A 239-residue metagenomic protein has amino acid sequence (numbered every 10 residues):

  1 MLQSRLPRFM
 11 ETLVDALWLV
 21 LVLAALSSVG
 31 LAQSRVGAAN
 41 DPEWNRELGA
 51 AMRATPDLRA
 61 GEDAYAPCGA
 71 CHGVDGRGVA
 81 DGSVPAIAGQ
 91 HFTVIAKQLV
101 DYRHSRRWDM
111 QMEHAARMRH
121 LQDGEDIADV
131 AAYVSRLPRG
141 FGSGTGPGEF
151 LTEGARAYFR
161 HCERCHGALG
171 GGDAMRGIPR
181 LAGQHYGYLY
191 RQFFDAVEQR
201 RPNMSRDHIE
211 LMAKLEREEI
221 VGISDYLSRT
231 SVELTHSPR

Functional and structural regions predicted by a protein language model:
M1-A51, V100, R229-R239: N-terminal export/targeting leaders of redox proteins
S34-Y65, A80-D81, A132-Y158, T235 (+1 more regions): Electrostatic cytochrome c docking/interface patches
N45-H104: The feature marks the first
P56-D63, V94, Q111, E125 (+7 more regions): Extracytoplasmic/secreted proteins, especially bacterial periplasmic and envelope-associated proteins
G61, C68-V74, V130, R160-L169 (+3 more regions): The canonical Cys-X-X-Cys-His
A80-A86, Y102-L137, G142-G146, M175-R180 (+2 more regions): Axial heme c-ligation environment in periplasmic c-type cytochrome domains
A88-V100, A182-A196: Short microdomains enriched in Cys/His and/or Lys/Arg
G140-I178, A182-G183: Surface-exposed interaction/gating patches
